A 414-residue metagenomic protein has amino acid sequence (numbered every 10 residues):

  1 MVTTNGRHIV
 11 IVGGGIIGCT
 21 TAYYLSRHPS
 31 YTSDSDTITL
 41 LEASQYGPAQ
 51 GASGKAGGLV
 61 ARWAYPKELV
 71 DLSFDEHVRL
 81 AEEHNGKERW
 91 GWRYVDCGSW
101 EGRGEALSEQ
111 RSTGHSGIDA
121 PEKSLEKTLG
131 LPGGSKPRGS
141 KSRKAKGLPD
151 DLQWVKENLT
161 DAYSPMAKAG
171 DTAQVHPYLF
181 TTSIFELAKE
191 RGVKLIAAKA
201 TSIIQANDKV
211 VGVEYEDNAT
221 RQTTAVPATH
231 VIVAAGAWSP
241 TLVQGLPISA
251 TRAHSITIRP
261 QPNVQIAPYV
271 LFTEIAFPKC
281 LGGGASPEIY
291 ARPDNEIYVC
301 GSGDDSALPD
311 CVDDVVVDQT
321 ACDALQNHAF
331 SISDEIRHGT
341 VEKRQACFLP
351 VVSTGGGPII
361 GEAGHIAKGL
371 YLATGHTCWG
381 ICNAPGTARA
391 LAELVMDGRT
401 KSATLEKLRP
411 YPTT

Functional and structural regions predicted by a protein language model:
V2-I17: Beta1/beta-strand and adjacent pyrophosphate-binding region of the FAD-binding site in flavoprotein oxidoreductases
T20-R27, S53-G54, V60, W90-R93 (+2 more regions): Active-site substrate-recognition segment that forms the wall of the catalytic cavity or substrate channel
S26-S53: Glycine-rich FAD pyrophosphate-binding loop
S44-V70, W92-V95: Conserved N-terminal glycine-rich FAD pyrophosphate-binding loop of Rossmann-like flavoproteins
E68-L72, M166-L187, D314-A321, C378 (+1 more regions): Short beta-strand to alpha-helix junction loop
E83-H84, G91-A197, S202-K209, E214: Flavin (FAD/FMN) cofactor-binding and adjacent substrate-gating region of FAD-dependent oxidoreductase domains
D171-V264: Predominantly flavin-linked oxidoreductase catalytic cores and closely associated redox partners
S331-T414: C-terminal catalytic lobe of FAD-dependent flavoproteins
